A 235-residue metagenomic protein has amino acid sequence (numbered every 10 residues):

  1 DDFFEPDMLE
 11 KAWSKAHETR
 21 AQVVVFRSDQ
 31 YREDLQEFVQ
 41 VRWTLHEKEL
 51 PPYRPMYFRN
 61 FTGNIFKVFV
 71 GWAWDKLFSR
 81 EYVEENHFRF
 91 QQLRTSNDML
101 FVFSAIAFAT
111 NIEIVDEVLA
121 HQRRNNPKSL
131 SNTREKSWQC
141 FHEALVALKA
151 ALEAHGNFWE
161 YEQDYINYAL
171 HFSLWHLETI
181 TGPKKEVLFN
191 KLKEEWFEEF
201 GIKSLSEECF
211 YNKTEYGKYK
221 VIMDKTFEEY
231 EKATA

Functional and structural regions predicted by a protein language model:
D2-V115, A120-E135: Donor-binding/catalytic cores of nucleotide-activated saccharide and glycerol-phosphate transferases/polymerases
R20-A21, G182-A235: Membrane-interface aromatic/basic loop that binds lipid-linked glycans or pyrophosphate carriers, typified by
L35-Q40, L45, E153, L192-K193 (+2 more regions): Inter-domain helical "communication" segments and dimerization helices that couple sensory or membrane-embedded modules
E117-N126, N132-F158, W175, T179-I202: Catalytic core of nucleotide-sugar-dependent glycosyltransferases
F158-Q163, S204-E208: Short, surface-exposed acidic
E160-N167, N190: Short, charged, amphipathic alpha-helical segments
D164-H176: Amphipathic alpha-helical repeat scaffolds of TPR domains
